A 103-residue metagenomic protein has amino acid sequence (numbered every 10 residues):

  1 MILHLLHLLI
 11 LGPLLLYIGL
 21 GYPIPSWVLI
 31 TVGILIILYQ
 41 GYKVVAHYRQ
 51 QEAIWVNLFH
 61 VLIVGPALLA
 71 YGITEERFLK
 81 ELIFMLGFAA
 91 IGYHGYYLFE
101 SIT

Functional and structural regions predicted by a protein language model:
M1-T103: Polytopic alpha-helical membrane-helix bundles and their juxtamembrane interface segments in multi-pass membrane
